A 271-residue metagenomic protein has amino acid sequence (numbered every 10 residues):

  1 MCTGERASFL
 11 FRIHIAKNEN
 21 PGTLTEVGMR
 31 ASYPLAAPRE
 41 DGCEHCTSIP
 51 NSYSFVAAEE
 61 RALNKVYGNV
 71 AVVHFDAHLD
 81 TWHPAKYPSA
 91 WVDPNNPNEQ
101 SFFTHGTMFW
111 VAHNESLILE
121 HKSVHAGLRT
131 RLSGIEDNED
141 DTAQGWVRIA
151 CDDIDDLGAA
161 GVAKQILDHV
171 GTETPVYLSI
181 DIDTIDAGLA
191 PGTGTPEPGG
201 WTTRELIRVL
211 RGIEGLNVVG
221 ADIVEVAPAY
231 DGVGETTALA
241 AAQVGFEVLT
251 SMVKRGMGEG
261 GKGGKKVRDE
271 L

Functional and structural regions predicted by a protein language model:
M1-L271: Conserved alpha-helical scaffold segments that buttress catalytic/binding sites
